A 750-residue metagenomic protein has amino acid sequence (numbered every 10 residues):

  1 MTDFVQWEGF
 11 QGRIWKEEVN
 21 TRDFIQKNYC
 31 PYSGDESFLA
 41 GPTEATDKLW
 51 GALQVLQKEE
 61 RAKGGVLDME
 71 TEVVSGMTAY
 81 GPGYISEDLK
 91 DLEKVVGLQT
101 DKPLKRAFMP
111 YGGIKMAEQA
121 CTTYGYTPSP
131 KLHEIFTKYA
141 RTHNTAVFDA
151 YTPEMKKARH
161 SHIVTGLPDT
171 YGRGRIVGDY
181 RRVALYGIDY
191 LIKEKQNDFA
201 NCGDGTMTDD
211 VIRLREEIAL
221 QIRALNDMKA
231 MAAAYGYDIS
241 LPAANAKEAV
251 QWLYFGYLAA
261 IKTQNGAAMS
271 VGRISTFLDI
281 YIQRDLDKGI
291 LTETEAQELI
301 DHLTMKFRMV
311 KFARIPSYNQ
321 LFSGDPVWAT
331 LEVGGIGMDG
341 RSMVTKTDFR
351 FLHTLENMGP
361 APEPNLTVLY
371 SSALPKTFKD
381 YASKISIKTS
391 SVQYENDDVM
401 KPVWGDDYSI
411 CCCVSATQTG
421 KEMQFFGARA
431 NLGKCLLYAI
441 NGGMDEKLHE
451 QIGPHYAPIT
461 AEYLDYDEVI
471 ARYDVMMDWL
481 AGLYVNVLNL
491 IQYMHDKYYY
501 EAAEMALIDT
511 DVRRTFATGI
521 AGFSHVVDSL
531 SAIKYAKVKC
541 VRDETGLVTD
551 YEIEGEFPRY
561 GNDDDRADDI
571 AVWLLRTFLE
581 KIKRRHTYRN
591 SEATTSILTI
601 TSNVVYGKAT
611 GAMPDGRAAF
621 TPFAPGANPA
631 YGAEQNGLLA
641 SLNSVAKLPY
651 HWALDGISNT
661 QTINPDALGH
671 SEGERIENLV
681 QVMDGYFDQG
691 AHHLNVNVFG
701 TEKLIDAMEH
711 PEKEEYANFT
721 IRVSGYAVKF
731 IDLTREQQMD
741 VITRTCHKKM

Functional and structural regions predicted by a protein language model:
T2-M750: Conserved catalytic cores of very large enzyme subunits
